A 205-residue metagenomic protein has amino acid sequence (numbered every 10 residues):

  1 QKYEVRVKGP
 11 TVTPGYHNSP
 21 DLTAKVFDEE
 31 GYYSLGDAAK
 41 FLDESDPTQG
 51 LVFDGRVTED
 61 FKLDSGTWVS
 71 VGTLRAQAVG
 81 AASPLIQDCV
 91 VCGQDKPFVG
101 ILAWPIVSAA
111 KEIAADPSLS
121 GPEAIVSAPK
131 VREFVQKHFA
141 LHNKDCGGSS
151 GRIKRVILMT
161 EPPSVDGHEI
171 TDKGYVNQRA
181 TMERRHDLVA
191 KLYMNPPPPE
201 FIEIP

Functional and structural regions predicted by a protein language model:
Q1-K2, P10, K96-F98, P105-S118 (+2 more regions): Conserved adenylate-forming
K2, G36, T48, T58 (+3 more regions): Active-site lining segments that contact anionic ligands and/or coordinate catalytic metals
E4-L63, F201: Conserved ATP-binding/catalytic segment of the ANL
T11-V12, V26-F27, P47-Q77, A110-P129 (+2 more regions): Adenylate-forming
S19, V26, A38, Q77 (+3 more regions): Generic, well-ordered alpha-helical scaffold segments in large soluble proteins
G36-A38, A81-A109, N143: C-terminal boundary motif of the adenylate-forming
Q87-C92, P97, Q136, A140-P205: Conserved C-terminal "lid"/linker of ANL adenylate-forming enzymes
